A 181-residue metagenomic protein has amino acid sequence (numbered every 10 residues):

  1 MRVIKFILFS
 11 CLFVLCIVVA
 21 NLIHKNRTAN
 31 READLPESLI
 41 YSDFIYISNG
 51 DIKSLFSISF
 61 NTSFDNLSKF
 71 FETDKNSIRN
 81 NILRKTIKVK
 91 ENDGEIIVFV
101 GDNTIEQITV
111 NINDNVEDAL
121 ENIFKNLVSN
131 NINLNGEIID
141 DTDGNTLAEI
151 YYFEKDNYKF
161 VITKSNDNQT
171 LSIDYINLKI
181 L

Functional and structural regions predicted by a protein language model:
M1-L12: N-terminal Sec-pathway targeting helices
F13-I23: Hydrophobic alpha-helical membrane-insertion segments, chiefly the h-region of N-terminal signal peptides
L22-I82: N-terminal, intrinsically disordered, polar/charged segments of Gram-positive cell-envelope systems that serve as
N30-S38, S54-S59, T109-D118, A148-L181: An acidic-aromatic pocket/loop used at catalytic or ligand-binding sites
I78, F99-G101, K164-N166: Generic beta-strand structural signal
N81-V89, A148-F153: Ser/Thr-rich, low-complexity intrinsically disordered terminal regions
E91-I150: Long, charged/polar, surface-exposed segments that mediate recognition or autoinhibition
